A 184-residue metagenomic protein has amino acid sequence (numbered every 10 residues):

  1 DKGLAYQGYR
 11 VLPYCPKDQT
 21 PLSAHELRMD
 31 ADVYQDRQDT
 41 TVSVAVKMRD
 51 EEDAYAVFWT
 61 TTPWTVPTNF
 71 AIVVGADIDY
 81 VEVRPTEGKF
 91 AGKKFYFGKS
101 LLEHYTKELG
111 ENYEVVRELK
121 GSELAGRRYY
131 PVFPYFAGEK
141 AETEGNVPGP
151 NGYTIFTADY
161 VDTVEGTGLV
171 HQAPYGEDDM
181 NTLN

Functional and structural regions predicted by a protein language model:
D1-N184: NTP-handling and nucleic-acid-processing catalytic cores
